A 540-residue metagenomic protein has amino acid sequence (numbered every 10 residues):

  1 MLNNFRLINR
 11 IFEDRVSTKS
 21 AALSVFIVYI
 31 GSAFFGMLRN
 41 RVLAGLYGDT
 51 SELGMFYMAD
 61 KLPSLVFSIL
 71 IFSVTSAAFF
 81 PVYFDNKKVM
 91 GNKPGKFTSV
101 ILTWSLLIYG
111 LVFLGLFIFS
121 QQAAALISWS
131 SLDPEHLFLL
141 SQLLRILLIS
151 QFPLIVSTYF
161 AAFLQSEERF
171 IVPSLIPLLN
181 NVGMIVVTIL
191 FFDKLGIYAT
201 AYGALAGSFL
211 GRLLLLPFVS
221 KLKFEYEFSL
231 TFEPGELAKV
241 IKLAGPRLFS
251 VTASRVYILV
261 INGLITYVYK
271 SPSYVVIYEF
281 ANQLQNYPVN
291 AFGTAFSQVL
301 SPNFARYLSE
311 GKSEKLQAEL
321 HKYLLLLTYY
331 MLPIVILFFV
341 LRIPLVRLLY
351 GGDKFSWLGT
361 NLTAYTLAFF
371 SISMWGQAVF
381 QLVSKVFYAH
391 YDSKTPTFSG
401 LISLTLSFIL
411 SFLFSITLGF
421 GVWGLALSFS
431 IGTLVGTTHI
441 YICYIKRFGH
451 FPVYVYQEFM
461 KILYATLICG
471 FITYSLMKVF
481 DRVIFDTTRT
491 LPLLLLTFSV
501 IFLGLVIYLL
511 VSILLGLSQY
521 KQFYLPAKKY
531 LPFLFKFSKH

Functional and structural regions predicted by a protein language model:
L2-H540: Membrane-embedded alpha-helical bundles of multi-pass transporters/translocases, especially carrier/permease families
